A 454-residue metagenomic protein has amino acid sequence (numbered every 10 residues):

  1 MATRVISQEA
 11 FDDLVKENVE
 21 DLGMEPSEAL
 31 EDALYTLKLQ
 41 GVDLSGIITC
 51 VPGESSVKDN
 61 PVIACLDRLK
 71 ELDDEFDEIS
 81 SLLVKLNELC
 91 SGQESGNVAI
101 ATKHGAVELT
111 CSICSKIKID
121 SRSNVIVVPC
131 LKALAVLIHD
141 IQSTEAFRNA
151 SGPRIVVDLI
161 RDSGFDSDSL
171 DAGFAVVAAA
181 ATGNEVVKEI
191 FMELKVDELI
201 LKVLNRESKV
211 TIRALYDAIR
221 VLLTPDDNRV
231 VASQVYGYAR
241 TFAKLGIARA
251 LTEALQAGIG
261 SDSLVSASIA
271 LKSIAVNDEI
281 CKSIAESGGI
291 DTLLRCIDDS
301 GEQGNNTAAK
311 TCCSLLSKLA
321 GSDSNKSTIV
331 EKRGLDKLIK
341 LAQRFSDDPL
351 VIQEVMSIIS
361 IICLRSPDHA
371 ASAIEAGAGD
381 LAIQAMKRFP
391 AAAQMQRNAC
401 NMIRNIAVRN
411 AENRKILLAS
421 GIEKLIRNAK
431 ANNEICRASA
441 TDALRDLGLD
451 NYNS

Functional and structural regions predicted by a protein language model:
M1-N97, I422-S454: Intrinsically disordered, low-complexity regulatory regions of large eukaryotic scaffold/signaling proteins
S56-L82, C90-I126, A150-G152, V157-D162 (+1 more regions): Internal amphipathic alpha-helical repeat/solenoid segments
K58-I63, T102-C111, R148-R154, L170 (+7 more regions): Core helices of alpha-solenoid repeat scaffolds
C65-R68, L109-C114, I155-I160, L199-L201 (+5 more regions): Buried hydrophobic core positions in alpha-solenoid tandem helical repeats
D73-E88, I119-I138, N149, G164-T182 (+10 more regions): Alpha-helical solenoid repeats of the armadillo/HEAT superfamily in eukaryotic scaffolding/adaptor proteins
E94-S95, C114, I141-Q142, E185 (+3 more regions): Leucine-rich repeat
A99, E145-R148, E189, R240 (+5 more regions): Recurring C-terminal helix/loop segment of individual leucine-rich repeat
R229-A239, G301-Q303: Intrinsically disordered, low-complexity Ser/Thr- and acidic-rich flexible linkers and loops, especially at boundaries
